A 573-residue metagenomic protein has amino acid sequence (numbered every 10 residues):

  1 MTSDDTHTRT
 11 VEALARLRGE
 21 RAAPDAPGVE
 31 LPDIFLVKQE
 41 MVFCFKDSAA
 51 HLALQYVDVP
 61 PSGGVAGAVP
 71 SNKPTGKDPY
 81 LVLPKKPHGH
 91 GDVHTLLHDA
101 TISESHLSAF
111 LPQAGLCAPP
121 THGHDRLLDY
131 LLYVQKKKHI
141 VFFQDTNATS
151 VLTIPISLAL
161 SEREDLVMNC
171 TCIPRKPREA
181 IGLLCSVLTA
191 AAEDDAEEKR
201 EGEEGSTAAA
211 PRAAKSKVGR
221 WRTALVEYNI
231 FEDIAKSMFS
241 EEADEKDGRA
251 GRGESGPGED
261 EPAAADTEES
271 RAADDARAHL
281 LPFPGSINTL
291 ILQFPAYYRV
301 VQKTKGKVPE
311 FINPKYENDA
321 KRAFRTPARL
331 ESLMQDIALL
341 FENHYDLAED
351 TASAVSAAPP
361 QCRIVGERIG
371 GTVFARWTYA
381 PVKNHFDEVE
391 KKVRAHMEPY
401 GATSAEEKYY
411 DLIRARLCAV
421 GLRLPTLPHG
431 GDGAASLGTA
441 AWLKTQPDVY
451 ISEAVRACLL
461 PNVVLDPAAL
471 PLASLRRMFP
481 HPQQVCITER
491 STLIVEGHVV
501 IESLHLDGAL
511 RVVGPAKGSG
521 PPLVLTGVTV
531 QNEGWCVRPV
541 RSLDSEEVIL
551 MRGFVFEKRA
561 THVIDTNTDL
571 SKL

Functional and structural regions predicted by a protein language model:
T2-H7: Conserved Walker A/P-loop ATP-binding site and its immediately adjacent core in helicase/helicase-like ATPase domains
E12-I291, Y298-T304: Conserved core of the sugar-phosphate nucleotidyltransferase
R163-L573: Left-handed beta-helix
